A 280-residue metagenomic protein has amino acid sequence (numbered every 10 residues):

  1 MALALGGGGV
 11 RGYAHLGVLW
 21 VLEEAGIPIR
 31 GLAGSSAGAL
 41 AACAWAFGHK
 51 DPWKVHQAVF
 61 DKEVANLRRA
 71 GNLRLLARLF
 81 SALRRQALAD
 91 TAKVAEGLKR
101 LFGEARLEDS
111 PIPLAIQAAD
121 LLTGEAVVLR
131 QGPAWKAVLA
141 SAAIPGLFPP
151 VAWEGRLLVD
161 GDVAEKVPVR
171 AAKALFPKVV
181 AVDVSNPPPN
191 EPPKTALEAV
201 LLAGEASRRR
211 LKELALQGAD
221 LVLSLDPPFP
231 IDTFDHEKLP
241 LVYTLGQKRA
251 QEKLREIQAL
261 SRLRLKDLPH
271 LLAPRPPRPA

Functional and structural regions predicted by a protein language model:
M1-A4, G9-V94, L98, R130-L139 (+2 more regions): Patatin-like phospholipase
M1-E23, I27-R30, A41-A46, A174-P177 (+1 more regions): Catalytic domains of lipid- and phosphate-ester/thioester hydrolases
G48-D51, A196-L201, P240-L241: Short, hinge-like loop/turn segments at secondary-structure boundaries
V55-R68, E205-D220, R255-E256: Short, basic, helix/turn surface patches
A65-A89, P189-R208, D267-P276: Alpha-helical membrane-targeting segments
G71-P189, L221-L223, P228-F229, T233-L260: Active-site-adjacent alpha/beta core region of enzyme catalytic domains
K178-L223: Helix-centered, glycine/charged polyanion-binding patches within enzymatic domains that contact phosphate-containing
